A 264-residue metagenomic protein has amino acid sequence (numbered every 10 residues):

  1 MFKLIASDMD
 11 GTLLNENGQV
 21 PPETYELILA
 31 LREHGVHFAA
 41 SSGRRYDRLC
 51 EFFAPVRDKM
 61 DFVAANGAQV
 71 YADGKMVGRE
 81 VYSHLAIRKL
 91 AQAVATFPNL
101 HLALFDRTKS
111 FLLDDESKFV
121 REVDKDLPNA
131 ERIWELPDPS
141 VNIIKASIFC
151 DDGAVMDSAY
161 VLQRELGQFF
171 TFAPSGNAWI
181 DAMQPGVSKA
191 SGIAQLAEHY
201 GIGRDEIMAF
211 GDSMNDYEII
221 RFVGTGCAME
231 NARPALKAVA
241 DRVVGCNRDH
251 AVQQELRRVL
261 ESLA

Functional and structural regions predicted by a protein language model:
M1-L4, P21, D181-A264: Mg2+-dependent phosphoryl-transfer enzymes with acidic/Ser/Thr/Gly-rich catalytic loops
F2-N17: Asp-based phosphoryl-transfer active-site loop
M9, G67, G211-S213: Active-site metal-binding loops of divalent metal-dependent hydrolases
G18-H34, R79-A86, P128-A130, G186-E198 (+2 more regions): Short, acidic loop-to-helix structural element flanking the phosphoryl-transfer center in phosphate-processing enzymes
Q19-F119: Active-site phosphate-binding/coordination module
G35-A39, D58-M60, K145, D205-E206 (+2 more regions): Short active-site oxyanion
P55-D58, N66, E165-Q168, F222-V223 (+1 more regions): Short, structured coil segments at secondary-structure junctions
A93, P98-M214, E218-F222: Conserved acidic, metal-coordinating active-site core of Asp-based, Mg2+-dependent phosphoryl-transfer enzymes
